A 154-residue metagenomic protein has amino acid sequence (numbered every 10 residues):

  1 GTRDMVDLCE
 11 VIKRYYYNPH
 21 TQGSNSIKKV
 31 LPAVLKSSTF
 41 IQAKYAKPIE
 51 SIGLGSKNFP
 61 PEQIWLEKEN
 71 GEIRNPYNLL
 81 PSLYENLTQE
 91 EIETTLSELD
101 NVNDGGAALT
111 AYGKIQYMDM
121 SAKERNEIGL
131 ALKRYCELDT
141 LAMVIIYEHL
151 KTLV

Functional and structural regions predicted by a protein language model:
G1-V154: DEDD superfamily 3′-5′ metal-dependent exonuclease/proofreading module
